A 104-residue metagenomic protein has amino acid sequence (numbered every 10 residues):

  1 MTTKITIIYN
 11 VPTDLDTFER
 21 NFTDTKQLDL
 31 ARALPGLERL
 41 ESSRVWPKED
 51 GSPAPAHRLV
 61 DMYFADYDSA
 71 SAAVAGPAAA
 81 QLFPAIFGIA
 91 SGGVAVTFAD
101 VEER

Functional and structural regions predicted by a protein language model:
M1-R104: Macromolecular interaction modules
